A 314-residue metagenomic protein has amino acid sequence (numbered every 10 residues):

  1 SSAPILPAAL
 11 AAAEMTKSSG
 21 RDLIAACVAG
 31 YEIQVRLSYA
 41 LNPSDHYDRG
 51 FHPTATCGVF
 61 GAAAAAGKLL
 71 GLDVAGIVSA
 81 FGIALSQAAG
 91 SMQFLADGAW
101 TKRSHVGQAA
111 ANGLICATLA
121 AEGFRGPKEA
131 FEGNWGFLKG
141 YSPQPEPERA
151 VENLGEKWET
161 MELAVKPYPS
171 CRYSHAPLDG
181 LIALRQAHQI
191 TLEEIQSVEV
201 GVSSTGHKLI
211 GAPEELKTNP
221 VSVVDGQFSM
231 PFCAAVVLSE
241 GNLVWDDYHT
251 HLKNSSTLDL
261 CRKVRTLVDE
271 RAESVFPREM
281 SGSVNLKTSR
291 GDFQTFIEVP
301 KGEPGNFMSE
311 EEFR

Functional and structural regions predicted by a protein language model:
S1, T101-A111, T118-R314: Terminal-appendage/accessory-domain detector
S1-M161: N-terminal core-entry segment
